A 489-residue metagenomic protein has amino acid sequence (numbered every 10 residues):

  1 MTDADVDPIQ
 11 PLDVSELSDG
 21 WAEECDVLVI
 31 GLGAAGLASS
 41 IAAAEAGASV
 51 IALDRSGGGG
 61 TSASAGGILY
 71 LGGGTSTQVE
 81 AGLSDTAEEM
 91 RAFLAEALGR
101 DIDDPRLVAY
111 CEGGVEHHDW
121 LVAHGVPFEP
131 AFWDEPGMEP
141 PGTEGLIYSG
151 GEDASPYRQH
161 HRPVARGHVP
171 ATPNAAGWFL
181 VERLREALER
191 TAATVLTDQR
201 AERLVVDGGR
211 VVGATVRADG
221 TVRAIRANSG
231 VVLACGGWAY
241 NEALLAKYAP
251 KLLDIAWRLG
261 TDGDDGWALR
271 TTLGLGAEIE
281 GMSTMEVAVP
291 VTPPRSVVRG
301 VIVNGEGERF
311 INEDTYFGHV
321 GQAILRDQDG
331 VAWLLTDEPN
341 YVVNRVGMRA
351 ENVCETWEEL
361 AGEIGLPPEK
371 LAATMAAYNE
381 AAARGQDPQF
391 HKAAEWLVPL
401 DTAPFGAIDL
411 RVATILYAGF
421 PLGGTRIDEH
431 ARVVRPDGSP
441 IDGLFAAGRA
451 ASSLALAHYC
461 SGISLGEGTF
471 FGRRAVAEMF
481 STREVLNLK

Functional and structural regions predicted by a protein language model:
M1-V27, E45, L454, N487-L488: Extreme N-terminal leader/targeting segments of oxidoreductases
V27-I51: N-terminal Rossmann-like FAD-binding beta1-loop-alpha1 element of flavoenzymes
E45-A65: Glycine-rich FAD pyrophosphate-binding loop
Y70-A109, V122: Glycine-rich active-site loop/strand segments that organize a redox cofactor
A109-V222, E242-A243, G385-A407: Conserved redox-cofactor binding core of oxidoreductases
A175, G220-V289, L465, F471-R474: Glycine-rich loop(s) and the adjacent beta-strand/alpha-helix scaffold that form part
R203, A372-H458: A glycine-rich dinucleotide-binding beta-alpha-beta segment and adjacent secondary-structure elements that constitute
D265, L269-T271, L275-A372: An anion/pyrophosphate-binding glycine-rich loop and adjacent beta-alpha core in soluble alpha-beta enzymes
